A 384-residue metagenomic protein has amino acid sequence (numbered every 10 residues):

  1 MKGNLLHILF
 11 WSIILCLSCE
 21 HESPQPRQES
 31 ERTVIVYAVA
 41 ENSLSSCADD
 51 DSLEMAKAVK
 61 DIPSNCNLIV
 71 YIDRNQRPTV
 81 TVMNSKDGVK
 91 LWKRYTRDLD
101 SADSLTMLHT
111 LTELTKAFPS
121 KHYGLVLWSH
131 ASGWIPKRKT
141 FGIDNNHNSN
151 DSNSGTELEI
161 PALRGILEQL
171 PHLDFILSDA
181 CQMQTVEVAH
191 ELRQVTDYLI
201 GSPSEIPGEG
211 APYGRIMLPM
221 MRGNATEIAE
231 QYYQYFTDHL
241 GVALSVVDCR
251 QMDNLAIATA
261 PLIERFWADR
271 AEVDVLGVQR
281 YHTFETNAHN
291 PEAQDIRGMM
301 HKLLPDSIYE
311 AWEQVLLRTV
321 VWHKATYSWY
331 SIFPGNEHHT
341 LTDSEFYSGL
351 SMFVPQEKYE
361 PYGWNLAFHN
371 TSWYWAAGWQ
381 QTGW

Functional and structural regions predicted by a protein language model:
K2-G3, F118-Y123, L173: Short secondary-structure capping/junction motifs at helix and strand boundaries
K2-W11: Sec-dependent signal peptide recognition, specifically the positively charged N-region followed immediately by
L15-S18: C-terminal motif of bacterial Sec signal peptides marking the signal peptidase cleavage site
E20-K121, N365-L366: N-terminal extension/subdomain marker
T33-A38, N67-I72, G124-L127, D174-S178 (+2 more regions): Structural recognition of the beta-strand scaffold that forms the well-ordered cores of secreted hydrolase catalytic
A40-E41, Y71-R77, S129-A131, A180-Q182 (+1 more regions): Short beta-alpha junction loops
T112, G133, K139-W384: Terminal, contiguous helix-loop blocks that mediate binding/assembly
A117-W134: Active-site groove signature of glycoside hydrolases
